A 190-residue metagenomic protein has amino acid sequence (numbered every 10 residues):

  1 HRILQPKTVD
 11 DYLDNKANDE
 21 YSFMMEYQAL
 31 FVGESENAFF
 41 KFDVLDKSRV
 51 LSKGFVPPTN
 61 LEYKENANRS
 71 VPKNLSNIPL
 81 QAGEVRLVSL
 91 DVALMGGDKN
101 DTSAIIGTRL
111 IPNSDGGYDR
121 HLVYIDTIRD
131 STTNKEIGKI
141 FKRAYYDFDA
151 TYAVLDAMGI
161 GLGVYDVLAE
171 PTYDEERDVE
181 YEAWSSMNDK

Functional and structural regions predicted by a protein language model:
I3-N188: RNase H-like, metal-dependent nuclease domains and their acidic two-metal-ion catalytic environment used
